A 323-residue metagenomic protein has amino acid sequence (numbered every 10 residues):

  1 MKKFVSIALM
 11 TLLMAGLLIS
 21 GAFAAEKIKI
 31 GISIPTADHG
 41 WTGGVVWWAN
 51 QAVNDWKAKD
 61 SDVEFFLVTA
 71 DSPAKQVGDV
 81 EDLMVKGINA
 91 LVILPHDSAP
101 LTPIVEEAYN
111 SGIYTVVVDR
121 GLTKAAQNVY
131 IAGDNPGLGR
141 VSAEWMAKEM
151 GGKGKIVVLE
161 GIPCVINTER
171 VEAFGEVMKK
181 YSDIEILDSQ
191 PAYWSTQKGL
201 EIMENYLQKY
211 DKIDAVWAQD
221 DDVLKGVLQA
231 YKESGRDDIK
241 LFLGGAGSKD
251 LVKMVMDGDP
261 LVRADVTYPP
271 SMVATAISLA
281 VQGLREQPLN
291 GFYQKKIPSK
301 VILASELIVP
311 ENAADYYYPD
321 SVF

Functional and structural regions predicted by a protein language model:
E26-I28, I166, V177-K180, Y268 (+1 more regions): Hinge/cleft segment of the Venus flytrap/periplasmic-binding protein
K29-W56, E64-G78, D82, L94-S98 (+2 more regions): Extracytoplasmic "Venus flytrap"
W41-K57, L138-S142, I166-E185, K198 (+3 more regions): Short, solvent-exposed amphipathic alpha-helices that sit in or adjacent to ligand/effector-binding or catalytic
D55-T69, K155-E160, G175-T196: Short beta-strand elements in bilobed, periplasmic/extracellular small-molecule ligand-binding domains
L67-T69, T123-W145, V158-G161, S189 (+1 more regions): Short beta-strand elements at the ligand-binding edges of bilobed clamshell
Q76, I131-I156, T168-E169, K198-L200 (+2 more regions): Hydrophobic alpha-helical segments within soluble ligand-binding/sensing domains
E81-V85, A90-Y109, F174, D188 (+1 more regions): Hydrophobic alpha-helical
S98-G137, K155, S248-L261: Flexible loop/hinge segments that line or gate small-molecule binding clefts
